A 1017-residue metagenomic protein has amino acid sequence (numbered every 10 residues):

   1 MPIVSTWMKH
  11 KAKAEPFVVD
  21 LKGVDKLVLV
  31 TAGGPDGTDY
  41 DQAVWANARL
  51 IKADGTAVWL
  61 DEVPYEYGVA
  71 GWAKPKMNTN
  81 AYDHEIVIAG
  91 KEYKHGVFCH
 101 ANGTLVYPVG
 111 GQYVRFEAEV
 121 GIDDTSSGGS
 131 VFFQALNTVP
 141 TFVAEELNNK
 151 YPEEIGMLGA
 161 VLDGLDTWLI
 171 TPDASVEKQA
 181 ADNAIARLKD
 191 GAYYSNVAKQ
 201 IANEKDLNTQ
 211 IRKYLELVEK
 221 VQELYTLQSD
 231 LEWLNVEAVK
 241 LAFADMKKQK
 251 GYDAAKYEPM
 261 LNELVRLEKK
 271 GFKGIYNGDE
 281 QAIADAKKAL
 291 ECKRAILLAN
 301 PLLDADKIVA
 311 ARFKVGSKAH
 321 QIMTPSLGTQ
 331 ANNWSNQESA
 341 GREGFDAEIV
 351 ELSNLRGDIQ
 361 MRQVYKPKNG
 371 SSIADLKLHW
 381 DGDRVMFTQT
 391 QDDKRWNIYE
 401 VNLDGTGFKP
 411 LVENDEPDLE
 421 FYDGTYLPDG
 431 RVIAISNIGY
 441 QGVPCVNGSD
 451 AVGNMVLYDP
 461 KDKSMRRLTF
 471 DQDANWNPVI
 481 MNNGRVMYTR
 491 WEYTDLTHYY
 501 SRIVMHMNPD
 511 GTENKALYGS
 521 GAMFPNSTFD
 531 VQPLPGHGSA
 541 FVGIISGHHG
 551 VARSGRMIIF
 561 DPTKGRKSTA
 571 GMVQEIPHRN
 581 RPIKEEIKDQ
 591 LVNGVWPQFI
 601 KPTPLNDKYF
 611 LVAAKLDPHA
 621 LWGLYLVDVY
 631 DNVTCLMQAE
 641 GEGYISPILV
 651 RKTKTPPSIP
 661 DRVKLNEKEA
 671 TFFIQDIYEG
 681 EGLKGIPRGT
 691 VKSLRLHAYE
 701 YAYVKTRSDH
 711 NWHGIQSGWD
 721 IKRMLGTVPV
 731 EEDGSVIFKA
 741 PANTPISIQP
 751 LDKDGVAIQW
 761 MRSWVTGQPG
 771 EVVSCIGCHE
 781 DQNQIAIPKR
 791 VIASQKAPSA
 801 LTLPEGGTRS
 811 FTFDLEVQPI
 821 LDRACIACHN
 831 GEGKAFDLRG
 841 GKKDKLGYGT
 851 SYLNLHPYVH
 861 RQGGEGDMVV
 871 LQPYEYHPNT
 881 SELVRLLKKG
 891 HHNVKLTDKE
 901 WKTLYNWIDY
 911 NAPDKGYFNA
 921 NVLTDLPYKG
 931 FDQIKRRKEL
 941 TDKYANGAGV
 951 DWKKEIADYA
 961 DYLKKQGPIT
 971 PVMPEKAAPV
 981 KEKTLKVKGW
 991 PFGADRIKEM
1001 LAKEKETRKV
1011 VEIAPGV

Functional and structural regions predicted by a protein language model:
M1-F142: Gly-Asp-aromatic-enriched flexible segments
F133-L136, A347-S353, Y399-D404, D450-D462 (+3 more regions): Beta-propeller blade signature
F142-T226, D230-E237, R266-K270, E280 (+10 more regions): Aromatic- and Gly/Pro-enriched helix-to-coil junctions and flexible linker segments
V265, F272, V315-N369, D393 (+1 more regions): Beta-propeller domains
L303-D304, W380-D381, L427-D429, M481-N483 (+2 more regions): Residue-level detector of Asp-centered blade-edge/turn motifs that repeat once per structural unit in beta-propeller
I308, V385, V432-I433, V486 (+2 more regions): Hydrophobic beta-strand positions that form the internal "hydrophobic ladder" of WD40/Gbeta-like beta-propeller blades
F313-G344, T390-Q391, R395, A434-A451 (+4 more regions): Short, conserved, GDST-rich strand-edge loop motifs in beta-rich repeat architectures
G357-S371, N402-E420, Y458-D473, N508-S527 (+3 more regions): Multi-bladed beta-propeller domains
